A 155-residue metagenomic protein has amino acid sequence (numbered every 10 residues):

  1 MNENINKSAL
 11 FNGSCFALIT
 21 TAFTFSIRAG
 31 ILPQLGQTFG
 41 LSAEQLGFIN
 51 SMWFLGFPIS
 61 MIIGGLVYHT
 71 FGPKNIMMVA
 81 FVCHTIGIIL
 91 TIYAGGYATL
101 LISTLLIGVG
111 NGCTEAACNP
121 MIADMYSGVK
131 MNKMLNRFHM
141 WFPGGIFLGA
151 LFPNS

Functional and structural regions predicted by a protein language model:
A9-A43, N119: Extracytoplasmic
S14-L18, A22, I88, G96-G108: Helical-face signature of the major facilitator-like transporter fold
A22, S26, G108-A116, F147: Small-residue-rich segments within alpha-helical transmembrane domains of MFS-like 12-TM solute carriers
S26, F54-I62, F147: Residue-level signature of mid-helix packing/kink "hotspots" within the transmembrane helices of 12-pass Major
L32, G64, G145-N154: Small-residue (Gly/Pro/Ala) motifs that create kinks and tight helix-helix packing interfaces
G47-F54: Short hydrophobic/aromatic, small-residue-rich stretches within specific transmembrane helices of secondary active
I59-A98: Conserved MFS/SLC helix-loop-helix module at the cytosolic interface between two early adjacent transmembrane helices
S103-M140: Cytoplasmic helix-loop-helix junction between adjacent transmembrane helices in 12-TM secondary transporters
